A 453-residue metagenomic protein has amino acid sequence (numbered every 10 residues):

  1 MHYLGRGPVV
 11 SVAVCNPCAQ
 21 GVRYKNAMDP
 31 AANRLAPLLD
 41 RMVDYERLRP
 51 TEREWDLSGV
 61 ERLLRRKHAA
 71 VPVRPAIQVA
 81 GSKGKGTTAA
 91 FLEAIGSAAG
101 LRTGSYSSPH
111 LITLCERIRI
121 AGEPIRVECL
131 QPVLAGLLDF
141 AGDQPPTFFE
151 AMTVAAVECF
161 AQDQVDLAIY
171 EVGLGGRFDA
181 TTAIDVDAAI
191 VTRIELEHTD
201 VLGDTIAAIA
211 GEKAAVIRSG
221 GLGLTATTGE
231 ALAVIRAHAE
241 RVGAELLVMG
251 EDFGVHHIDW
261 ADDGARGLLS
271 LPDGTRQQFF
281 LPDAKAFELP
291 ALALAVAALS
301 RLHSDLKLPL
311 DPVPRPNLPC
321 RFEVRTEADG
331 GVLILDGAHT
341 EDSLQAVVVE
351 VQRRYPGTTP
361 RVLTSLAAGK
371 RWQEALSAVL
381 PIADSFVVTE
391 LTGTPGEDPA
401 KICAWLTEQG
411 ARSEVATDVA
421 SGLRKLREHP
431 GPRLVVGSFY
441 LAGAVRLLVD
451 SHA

Functional and structural regions predicted by a protein language model:
C15-P17, R23-G81, T88-A99, Y106: Short functional linear segments
T51-A76, S97-I184, D200-L202, A208 (+1 more regions): ATP-dependent carboxylate-amine ligase catalytic core
P75, Q162, L167-Y170, D179-I190 (+3 more regions): Nucleotide phosphate-binding/pyrophosphate-handling subdomain across enzymes that bind or process nucleotide phosphates
Y106, T225-T227, E240-W260, F280-A286 (+6 more regions): Beta-strand->loop->alpha-helix junctions that form or flank phosphate-binding loops in nucleotide-handling enzymes
Q144, A151, Q164-E171, V186-F279 (+1 more regions): Acidic, Mg2+-coordinating active-site environments of NTP-dependent enzymes
T228-H238, G243, D263, S300-R301 (+2 more regions): C-terminal helical cap/extension that packs against the catalytic core of soluble nucleotide-cofactor enzymes
S421-D450: A glycine-rich beta-strand to alpha-helix segment that forms a phosphate/ribose-binding loop at ligand/cofactor sites
